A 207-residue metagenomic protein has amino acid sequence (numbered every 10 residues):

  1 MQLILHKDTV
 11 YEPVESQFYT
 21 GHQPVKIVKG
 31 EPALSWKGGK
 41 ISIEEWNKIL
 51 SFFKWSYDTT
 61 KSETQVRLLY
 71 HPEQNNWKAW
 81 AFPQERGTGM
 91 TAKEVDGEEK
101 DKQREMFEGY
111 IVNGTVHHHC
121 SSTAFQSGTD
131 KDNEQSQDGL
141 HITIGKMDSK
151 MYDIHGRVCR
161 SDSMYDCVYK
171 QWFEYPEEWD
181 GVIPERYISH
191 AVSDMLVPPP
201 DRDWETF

Functional and structural regions predicted by a protein language model:
M1-G114, S121-F207: Conserved beta-strand-loop surface patch within small alpha/beta domains used for substrate/adaptor or ligand engagement
